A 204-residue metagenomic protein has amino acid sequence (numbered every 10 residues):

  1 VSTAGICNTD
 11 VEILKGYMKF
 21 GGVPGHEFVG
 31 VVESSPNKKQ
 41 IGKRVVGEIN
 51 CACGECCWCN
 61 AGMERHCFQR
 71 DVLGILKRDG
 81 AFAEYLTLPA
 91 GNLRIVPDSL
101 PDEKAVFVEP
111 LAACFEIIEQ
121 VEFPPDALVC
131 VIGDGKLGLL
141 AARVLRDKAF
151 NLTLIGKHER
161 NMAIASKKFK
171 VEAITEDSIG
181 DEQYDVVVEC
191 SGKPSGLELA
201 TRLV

Functional and structural regions predicted by a protein language model:
S2-A4, K15-C57, P97-S99: Glycine-rich beta-strand-centered segment in the early N-terminal region that forms part of a ligand/cofactor-binding
T9-I13: Cytochrome P450 core scaffold surrounding the K-helix E-X-X-R motif and the conserved "meander" helix-loop region
K39-I41, F123, V204: Short, well-ordered loop/turn sites that connect or cap secondary structure elements
I41, G138, M162, G196-L197: Short, well-ordered alpha-helical microsegments
V45, V129, V187: Receiver (REC) domain switch-region micro-motif
C53-I132: NAD(P)H dinucleotide-binding glycine-rich loop of Rossmann-like/cofactor-binding domains, especially the beta1-alpha1
L100-E176: Mid-domain Rossmann-like dinucleotide-binding core that forms the NAD(H)/NADP(H) cofactor-binding site
A163-V204: Glycine-rich cofactor phosphate-binding loops and adjacent beta1-alpha1 units of small-molecule cofactor enzyme domains
